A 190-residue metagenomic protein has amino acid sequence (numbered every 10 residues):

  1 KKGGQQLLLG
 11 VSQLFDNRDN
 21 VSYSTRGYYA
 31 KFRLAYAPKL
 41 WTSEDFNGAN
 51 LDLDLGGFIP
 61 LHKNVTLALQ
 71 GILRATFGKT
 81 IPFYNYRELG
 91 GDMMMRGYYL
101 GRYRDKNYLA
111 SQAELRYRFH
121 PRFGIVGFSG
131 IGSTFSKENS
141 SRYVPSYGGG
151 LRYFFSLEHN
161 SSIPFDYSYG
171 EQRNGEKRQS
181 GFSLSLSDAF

Functional and structural regions predicted by a protein language model:
K1-Q5, L9, S161-I163: Transmembrane beta-barrel domains of Gram-negative outer membranes and organellar outer membranes
G4, V21-T25, K177: Edge/loop elements at the starts and ends of beta-strands within beta-rich repeat scaffolds
L8, L14-D19, T25-G27: Intrinsically disordered, low-complexity linker/loop segments enriched in Gly/Pro and charged/polar residues
L8-G10, Y108-L109: Short Pro-Gly-centered flexible turn/kink motifs
Y28-F190: C-terminal transmembrane beta-barrel domains of outer membrane proteins
